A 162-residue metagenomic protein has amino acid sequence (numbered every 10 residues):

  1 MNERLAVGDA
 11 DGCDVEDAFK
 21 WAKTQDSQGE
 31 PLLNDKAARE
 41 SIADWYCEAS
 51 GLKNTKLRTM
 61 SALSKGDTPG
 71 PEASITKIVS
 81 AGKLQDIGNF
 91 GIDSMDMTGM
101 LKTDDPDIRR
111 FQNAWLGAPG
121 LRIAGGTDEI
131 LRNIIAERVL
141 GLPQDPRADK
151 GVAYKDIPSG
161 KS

Functional and structural regions predicted by a protein language model:
M1, F19, N54-R58, G66-P69 (+1 more regions): Short acidic (Asp/Glu) and glycine-rich catalytic loops that position anionic groups and cofactors
M1-L52, L121, D156-S162: Glycine-rich beta->alpha junctions and the first turn(s) of the following alpha-helix
D9, D44, R58-S61, G82 (+2 more regions): Intrinsically disordered, low-complexity segments enriched in polar/charged small residues
D14, N34, E72, D128-E129: Residue-level preference for nonpolar/small residues embedded in alpha-helices
E16-F19, R39, M60, I92 (+2 more regions): Generic detector of well-ordered alpha-helical segments enriched in charged/polar residues, highlighting helical
D17-K20, T24, L57, F90 (+1 more regions): Residue-level signal for well-ordered alpha-helical scaffold segments within enzymatic catalytic domains
S27, L33-R39, S50-P106: C-terminal helix-coil-helix/basic helical segment that borders enzyme active sites and/or dimer interfaces and provides
S74-S162: Alpha-helix capping/hinge segments and adjacent helical runs
